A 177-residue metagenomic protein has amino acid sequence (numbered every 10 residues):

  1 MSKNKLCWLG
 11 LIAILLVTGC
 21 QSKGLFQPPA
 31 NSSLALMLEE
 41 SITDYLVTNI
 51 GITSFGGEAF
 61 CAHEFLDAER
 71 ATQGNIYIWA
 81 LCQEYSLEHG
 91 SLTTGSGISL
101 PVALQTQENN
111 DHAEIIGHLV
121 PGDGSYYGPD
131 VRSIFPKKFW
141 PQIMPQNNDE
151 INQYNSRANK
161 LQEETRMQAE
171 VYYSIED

Functional and structural regions predicted by a protein language model:
M1-W8: Bacterial N-terminal signal peptides that target proteins for export
K3, T48, N109-N110: Intrinsic-disorder/low-complexity regions
L11-A13: Hydrophobic helical h-region of N-terminal Sec-dependent signal peptides in bacterial secretory/periplasmic proteins
V17-G19: C-terminal motif of bacterial Sec signal peptides marking the signal peptidase cleavage site
S22-A80: N-terminal export/targeting and maturation segments
A59-S125: Mature extracytoplasmic domains of secretory-pathway proteins
D123-D177: C-terminal partner/receptor-binding element of secreted or periplasmic proteins
